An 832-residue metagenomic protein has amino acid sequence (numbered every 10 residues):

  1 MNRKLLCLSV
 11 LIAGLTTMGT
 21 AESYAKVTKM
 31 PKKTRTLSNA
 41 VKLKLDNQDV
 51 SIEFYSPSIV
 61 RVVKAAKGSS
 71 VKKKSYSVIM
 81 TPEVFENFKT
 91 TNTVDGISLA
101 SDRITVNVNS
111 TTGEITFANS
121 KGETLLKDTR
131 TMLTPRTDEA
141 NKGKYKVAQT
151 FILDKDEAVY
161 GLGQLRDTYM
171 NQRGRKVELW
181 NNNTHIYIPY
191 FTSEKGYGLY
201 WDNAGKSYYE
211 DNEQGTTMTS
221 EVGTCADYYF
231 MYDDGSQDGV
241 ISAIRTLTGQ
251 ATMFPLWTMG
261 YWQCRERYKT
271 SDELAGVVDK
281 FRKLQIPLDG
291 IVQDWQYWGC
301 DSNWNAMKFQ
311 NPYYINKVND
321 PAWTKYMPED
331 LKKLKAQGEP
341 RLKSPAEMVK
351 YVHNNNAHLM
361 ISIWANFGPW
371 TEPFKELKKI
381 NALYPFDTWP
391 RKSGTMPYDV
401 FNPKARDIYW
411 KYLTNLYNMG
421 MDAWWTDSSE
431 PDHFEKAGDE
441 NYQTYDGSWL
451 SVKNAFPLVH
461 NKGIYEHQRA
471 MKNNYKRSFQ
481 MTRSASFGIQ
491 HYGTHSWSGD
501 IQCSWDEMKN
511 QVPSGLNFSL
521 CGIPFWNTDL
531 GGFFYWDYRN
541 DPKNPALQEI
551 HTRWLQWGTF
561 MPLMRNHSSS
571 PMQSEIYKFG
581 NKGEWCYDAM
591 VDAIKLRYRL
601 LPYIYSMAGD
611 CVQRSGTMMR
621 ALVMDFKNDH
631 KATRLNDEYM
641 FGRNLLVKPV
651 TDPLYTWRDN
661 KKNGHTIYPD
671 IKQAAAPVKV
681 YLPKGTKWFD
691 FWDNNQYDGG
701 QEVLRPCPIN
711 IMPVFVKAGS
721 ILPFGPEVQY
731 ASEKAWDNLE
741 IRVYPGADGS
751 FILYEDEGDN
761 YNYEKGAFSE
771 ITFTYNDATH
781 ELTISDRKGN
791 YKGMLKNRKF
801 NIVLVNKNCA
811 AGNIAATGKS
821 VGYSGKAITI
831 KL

Functional and structural regions predicted by a protein language model:
M1-V27: Bacterial Sec-dependent N-terminal signal peptides
Y24-T34, S38, E53-I97, T134-D138: A low-complexity, Ser/Thr/Gly/Pro-enriched, surface-exposed linker/loop concept that marks segments flanking
S51-S58, K72-M80, N107-K121, R130 (+1 more regions): Extended Gly/Ser/Thr-rich low-complexity repeat segments, especially those forming or decorating extracellular
I52, V62, L99, R103 (+2 more regions): Short, well-ordered beta-strand segments enriched in hydrophobic/aromatic residues
N92-T258, R265-R267, S271-E273, V278-K283 (+3 more regions): Catalytic and substrate-binding clefts that recognize carbohydrates or anionic sugar/phosphate headgroups
G276-Q296: Catalytic domains of carbohydrate-active enzymes, especially glycoside hydrolases
G290-M590, D625-K627, L635: Aromatic- and carboxylate-enriched substrate-binding clefts and catalytic-loop regions of carbohydrate-active enzymes
E466-H467, S478, A485-S496, F518-T528 (+2 more regions): Catalytic core of carbohydrate-active enzymes
